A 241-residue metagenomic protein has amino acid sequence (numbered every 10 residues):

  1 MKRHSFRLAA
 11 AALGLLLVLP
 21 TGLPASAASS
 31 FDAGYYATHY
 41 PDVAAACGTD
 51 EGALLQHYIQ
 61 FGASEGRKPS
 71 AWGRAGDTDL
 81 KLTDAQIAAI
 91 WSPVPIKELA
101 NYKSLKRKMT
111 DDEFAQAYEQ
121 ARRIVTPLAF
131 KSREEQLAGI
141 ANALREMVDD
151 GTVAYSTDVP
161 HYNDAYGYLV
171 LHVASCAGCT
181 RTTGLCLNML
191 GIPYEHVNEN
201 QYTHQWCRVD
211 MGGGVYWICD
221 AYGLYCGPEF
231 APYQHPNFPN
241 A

Functional and structural regions predicted by a protein language model:
K2-A25: Sec-dependent N-terminal signal peptides of Gram-positive bacterial secreted proteins and lipoproteins
G22-G76: Charge-rich, low-complexity intrinsically disordered regions
D32, H39, D50-L54, A117 (+4 more regions): Stable alpha-helical elements in mature extracytoplasmic
P41-D42, I59-S64, T126, N142-D149 (+1 more regions): Sec-exported extracytoplasmic/periplasmic mature domains
A46-G48, K68-A71, A129-S132, G151-P160 (+1 more regions): Surface-exposed patches in mature extracellular/periplasmic domains of secreted proteins
R74-E119, I192, G223, N237: Linear, non-domain "peripheral" regions
K108-Y168: Secondary-structure boundary elements
G178-A241: Hydrophobic/aromatic-rich core segments of domains that either
